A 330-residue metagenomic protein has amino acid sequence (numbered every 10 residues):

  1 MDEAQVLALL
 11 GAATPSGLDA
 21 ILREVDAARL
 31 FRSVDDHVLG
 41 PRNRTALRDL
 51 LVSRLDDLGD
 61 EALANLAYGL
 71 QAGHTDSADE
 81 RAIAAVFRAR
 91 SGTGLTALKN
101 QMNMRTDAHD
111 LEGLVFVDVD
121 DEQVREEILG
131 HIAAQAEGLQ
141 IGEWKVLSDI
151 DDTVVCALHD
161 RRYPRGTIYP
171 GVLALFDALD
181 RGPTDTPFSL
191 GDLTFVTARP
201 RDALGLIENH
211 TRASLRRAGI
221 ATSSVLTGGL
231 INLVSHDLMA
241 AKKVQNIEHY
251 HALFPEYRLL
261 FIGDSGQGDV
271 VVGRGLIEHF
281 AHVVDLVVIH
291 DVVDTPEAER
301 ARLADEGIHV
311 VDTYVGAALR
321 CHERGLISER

Functional and structural regions predicted by a protein language model:
M1-S148, I327-R330: Non-catalytic pre-domain segments flanking phosphatase-related domains
L114-S224: Glycine- and small hydrophobic-enriched segments that form the cores of compact globular domains
A157-H159, L204-H210, D269-L276, E297-R300: A short acidic (Asp/Glu
R165-T167, D192, P200, G228-N232 (+3 more regions): Divalent cation-coordinating acidic motifs and surrounding scaffolds that mediate Ca2+/Mg2+/Mn2+/Zn2+-dependent binding
A174-T186, H282-A318: A short, conserved beta-to-alpha structural element at the edge of catalytic cores that scaffolds binding
F176, D180-T184, K243-Y257: Short, basic/hydrophobic alpha-helical segments
I207-L253: A charged nuclease-like catalytic/ligand-binding cleft shared by nucleic-acid processing domains
P255-G266: Conserved Lys-Pro-Asp/Glu-containing loop-to-beta segment of HAD-superfamily phosphomonoesterases, centered on
